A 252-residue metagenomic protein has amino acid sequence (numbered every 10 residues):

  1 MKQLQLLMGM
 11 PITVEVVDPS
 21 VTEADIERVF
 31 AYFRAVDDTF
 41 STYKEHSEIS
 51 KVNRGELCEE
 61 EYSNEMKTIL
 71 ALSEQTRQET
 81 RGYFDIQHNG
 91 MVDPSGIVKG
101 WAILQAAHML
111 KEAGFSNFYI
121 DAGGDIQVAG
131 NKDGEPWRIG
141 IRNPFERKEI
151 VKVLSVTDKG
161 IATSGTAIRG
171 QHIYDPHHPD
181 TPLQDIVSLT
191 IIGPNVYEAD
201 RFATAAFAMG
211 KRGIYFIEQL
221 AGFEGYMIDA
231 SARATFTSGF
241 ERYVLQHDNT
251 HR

Functional and structural regions predicted by a protein language model:
M1-R252: Mature catalytic core of soluble alpha/beta enzymes
